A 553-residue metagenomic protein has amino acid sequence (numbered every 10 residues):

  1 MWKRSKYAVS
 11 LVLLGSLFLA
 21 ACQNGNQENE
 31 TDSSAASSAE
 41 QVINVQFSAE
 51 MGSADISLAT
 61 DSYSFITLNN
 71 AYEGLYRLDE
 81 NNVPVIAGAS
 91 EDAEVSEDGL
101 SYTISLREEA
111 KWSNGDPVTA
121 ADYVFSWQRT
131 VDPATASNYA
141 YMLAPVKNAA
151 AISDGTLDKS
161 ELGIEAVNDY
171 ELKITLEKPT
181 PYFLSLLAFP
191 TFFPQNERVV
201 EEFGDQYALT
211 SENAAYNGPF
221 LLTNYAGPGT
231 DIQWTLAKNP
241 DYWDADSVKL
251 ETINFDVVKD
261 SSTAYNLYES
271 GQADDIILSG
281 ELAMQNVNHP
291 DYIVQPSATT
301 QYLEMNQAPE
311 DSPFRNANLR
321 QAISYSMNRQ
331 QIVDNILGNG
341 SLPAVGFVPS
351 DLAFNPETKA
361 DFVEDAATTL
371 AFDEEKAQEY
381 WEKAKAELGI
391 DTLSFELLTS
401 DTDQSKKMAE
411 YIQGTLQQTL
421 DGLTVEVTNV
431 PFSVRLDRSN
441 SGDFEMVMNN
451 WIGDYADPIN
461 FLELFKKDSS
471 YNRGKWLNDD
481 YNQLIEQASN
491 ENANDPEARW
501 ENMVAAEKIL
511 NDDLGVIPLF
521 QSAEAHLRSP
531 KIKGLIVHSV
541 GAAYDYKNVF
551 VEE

Functional and structural regions predicted by a protein language model:
Q46-E97, A215: N-terminal lobe/hinge region of extracytoplasmic solute-binding protein
E80, T180-S247, T252, S262: Gly/Pro-rich hinge or "lid" segments in bacterial periplasmic/extracellular proteins
T119-A121, F125, D169-T175, L250-T252 (+3 more regions): Alpha-helical secondary-structure segments
A140-R198: Surface-exposed binding/hinge segments that line and control ligand-binding clefts or catalytic entry sites
T223-T235, N254-D311, D334-N335: Extracellular/periplasmic solute-recognition and catalytic clefts
D231, E374, E379-G453, E524: Ligand/substrate-recognition segments at binding pockets and active sites
P343-K383, Q404-K406: Structural transition elements
G422-R435, L462-S529, E553: Extracytoplasmic/peripheral linker and loop segments enriched in polar/acidic and small residues with frequent Thr/Pro
